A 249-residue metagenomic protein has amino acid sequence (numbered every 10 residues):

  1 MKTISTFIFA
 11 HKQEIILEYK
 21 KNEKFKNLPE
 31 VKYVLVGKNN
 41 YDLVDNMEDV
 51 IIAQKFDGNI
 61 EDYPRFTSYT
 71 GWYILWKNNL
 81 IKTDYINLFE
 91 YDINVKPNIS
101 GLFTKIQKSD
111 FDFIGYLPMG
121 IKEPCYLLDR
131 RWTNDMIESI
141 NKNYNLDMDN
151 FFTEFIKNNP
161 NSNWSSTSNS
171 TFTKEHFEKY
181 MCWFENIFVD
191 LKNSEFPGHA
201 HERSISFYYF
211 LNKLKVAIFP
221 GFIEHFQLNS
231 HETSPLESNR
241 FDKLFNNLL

Functional and structural regions predicted by a protein language model:
M1-L249: ER/Golgi luminal nucleotide-sugar-dependent glycosyltransferases, focusing on the catalytic module
